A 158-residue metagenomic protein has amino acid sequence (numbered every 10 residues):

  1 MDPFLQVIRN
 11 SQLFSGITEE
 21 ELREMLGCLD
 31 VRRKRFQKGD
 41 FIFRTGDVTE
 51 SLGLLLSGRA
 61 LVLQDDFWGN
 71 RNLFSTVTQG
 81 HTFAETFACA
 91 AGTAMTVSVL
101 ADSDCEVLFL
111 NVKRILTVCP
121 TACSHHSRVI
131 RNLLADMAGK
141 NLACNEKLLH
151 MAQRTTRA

Functional and structural regions predicted by a protein language model:
M1-K38, A88, H150, R157: Cyclic nucleotide-binding regulatory module and flanking cytosolic helices
S15, K34, F41, G53 (+3 more regions): Residues that recognize and position ribonucleotide moieties
C28-L29, D47-T49: Short, small/polar residue-rich loop motifs at catalytic or cofactor-binding pockets
G39, E50-W68, Q79-H81: Glycine- and acidic-residue-biased ligand/ion/polar-headgroup-sensing regions
F41-D47: Short phosphate-coordinating micro-motif centered on Lys-Gly-acidic
R44, V62-L63, E85: A generic structural signal for residues embedded in beta-strands
L73-R131: Cyclic-nucleotide recognition modules
S124-A158: Polybasic "coupling" helices that flank or enter modular domains
